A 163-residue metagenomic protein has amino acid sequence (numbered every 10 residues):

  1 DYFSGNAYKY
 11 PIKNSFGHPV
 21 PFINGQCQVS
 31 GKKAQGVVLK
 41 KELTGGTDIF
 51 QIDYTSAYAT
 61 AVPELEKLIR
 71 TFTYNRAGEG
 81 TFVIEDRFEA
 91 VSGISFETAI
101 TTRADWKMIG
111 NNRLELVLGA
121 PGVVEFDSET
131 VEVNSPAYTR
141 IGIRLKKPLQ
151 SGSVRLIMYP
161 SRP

Functional and structural regions predicted by a protein language model:
D1: Glycine-rich, aromatic-lined ligand/substrate-binding cores of catalytic and carbohydrate-binding domains
N6-P163: CBM-like, beta-strand-rich accessory domains located in the C-terminal region of large, secreted polysaccharide-active
